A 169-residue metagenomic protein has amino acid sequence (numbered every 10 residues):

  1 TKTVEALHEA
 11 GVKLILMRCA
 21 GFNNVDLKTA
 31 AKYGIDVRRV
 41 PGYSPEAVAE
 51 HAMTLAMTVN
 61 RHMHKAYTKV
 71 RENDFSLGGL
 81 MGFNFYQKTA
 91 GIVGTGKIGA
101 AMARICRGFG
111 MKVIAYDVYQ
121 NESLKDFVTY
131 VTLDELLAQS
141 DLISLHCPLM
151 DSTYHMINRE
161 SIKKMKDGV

Functional and structural regions predicted by a protein language model:
T1-V37, A138, N158: An N-terminal-biased, well-structured beta-alpha scaffold segment characteristic of Rossmann-like dinucleotide-binding
L14, A31-Y43, K112, K166-V169: Rossmann-fold dehydrogenase core element
C19-F22, G42-P45, Y119, L136: Short, acidic/turn-prone active-site loops that include or flank metal/cofactor- and phosphate-binding residues
N24-K28, A47-H51, L124-F127, D141: Short, charged, surface-exposed secondary-structure boundary motifs
N24-V25, A47, N73, A100 (+2 more regions): Generic structural signal for helix capping and beta-alpha/helix-loop junctions
A31-K32, M53-A56, V128-V131, E160: Short low-complexity, flexible loop/linker segments enriched in glycine and/or proline with clustered acidic
Y33-I35, P41-T89, A101-R104, G108: Phosphate-binding beta-alpha-beta segment of Rossmann-like dinucleotide-binding domains, i.e., the NAD(P)
G78-D167: Rossmann-like dinucleotide/phosphate-binding beta-alpha-beta segment
